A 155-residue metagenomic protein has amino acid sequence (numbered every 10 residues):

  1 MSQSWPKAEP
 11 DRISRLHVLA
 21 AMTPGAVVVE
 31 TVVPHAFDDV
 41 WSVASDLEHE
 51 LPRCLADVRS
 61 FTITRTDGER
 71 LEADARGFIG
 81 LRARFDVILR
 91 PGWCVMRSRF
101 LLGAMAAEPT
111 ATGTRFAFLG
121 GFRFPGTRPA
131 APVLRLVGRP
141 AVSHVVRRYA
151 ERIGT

Functional and structural regions predicted by a protein language model:
M1-Q3, K7, D11, A36 (+6 more regions): Intrinsically disordered, low-complexity proline-rich regions
M1-T66: Hydrophobic ligand-binding cavity/cleft-lining segments
V18, F78-I79, L136: Short, aromatic- and cysteine-enriched interfacial helices/patches that mediate contacts at lipid membranes
P24-A26, G80, G113-R115: A general secondary-structure signal for short beta-strands and their flanking turns/coil in non-transmembrane regions
V32, S45-L102, P125, R148-T155: Glycine-rich portal/gate segments that line the openings of hydrophobic small-molecule binding cavities
P34-D38, R65-G68, I88-R90, A107-R115: A short, structured loop/turn motif at beta-sheet edges
V95-R147: Beta-strand/loop substructures that line and gate deep hydrophobic ligand-binding cavities in soluble
